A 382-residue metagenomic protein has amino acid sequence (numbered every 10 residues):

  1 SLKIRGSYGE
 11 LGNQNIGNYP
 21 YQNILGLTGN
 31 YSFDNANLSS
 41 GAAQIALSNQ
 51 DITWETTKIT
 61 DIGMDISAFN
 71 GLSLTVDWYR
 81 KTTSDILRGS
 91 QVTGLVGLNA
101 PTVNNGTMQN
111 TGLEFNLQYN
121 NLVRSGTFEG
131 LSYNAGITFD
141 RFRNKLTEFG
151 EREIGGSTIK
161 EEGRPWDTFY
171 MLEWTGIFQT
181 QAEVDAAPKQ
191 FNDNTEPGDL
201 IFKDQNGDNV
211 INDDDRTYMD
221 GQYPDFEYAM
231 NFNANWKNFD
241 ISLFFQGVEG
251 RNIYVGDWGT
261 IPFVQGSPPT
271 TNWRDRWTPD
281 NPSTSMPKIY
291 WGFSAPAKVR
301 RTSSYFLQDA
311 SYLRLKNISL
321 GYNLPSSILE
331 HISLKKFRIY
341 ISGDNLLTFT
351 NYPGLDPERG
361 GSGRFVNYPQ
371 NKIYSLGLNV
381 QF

Functional and structural regions predicted by a protein language model:
S1-E55, S73, D77-M108, G150 (+2 more regions): Solvent-exposed loop/turn elements at secondary-structure boundaries
L2-Y8, T60-A68, L72-R80, L113-N121 (+6 more regions): Membrane-embedded beta-strands that build the outer-membrane beta-barrel scaffold
E10, Q14-I24, I86-S90, G94 (+4 more regions): Outer-membrane beta-barrel and related beta-rich outer-membrane complex signature in Gram-negative bacteria
N30-S73, P101-T127, P165, F169 (+2 more regions): Outer-membrane beta-barrel signature, preferentially recognizing the C-terminal barrel domain of Gram-negative
A36-I45, S90-A100, Q205-D214, G292-S304 (+1 more regions): Flexible, solvent-exposed coil segments and beta strand-coil junctions, predominantly the extracellular/periplasmic
V103, R124-Q222: Conserved small-residue
N105-G112, S157-V184, R276-T284, K298-R300 (+1 more regions): C-terminal beta-signal and terminal closure region of outer-membrane beta-barrel proteins
D193, V248-R338: Extracytoplasmic gating/loop element in the C-terminal half of outer-membrane beta-barrel translocons and assembly
